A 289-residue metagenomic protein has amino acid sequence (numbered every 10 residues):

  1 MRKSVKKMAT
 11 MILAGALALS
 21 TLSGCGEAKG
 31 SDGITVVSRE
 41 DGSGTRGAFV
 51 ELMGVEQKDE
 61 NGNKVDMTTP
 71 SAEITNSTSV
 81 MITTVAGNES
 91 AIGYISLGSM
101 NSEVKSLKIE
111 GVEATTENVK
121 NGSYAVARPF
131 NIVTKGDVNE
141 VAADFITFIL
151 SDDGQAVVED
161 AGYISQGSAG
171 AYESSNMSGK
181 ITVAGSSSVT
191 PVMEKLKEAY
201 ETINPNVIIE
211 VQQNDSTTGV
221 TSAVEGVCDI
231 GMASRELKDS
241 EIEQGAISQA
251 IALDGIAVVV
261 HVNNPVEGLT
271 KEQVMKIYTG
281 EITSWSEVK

Functional and structural regions predicted by a protein language model:
R2-I12: Bacterial N-terminal signal peptides that target proteins for export
I12-L19: Alpha-helical transmembrane segments
S20-G24: C-terminal motif of bacterial Sec signal peptides marking the signal peptidase cleavage site
C25-K289: Exported/periplasmic ABC-transporter solute-binding proteins
